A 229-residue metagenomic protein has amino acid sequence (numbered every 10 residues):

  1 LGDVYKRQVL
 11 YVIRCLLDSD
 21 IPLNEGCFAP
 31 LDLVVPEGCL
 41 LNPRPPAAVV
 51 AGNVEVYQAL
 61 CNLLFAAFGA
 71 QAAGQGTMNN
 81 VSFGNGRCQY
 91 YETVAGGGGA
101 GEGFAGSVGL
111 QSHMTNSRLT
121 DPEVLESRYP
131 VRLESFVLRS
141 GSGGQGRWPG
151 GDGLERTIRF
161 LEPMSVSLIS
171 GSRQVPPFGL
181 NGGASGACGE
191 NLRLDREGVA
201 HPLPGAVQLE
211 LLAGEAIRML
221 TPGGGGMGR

Functional and structural regions predicted by a protein language model:
G2-R229: Glycine/proline-enriched, intrinsically flexible loops and inter-domain linkers
